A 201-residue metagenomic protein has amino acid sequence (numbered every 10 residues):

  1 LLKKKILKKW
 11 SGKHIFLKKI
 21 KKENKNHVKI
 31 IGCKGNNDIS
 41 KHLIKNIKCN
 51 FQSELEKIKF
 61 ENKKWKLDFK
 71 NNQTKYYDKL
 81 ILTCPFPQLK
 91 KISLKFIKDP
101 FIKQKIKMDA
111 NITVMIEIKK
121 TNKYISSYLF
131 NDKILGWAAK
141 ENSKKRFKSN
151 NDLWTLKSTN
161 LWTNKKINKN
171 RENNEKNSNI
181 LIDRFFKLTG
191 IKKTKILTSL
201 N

Functional and structural regions predicted by a protein language model:
L1-K18: N-terminal FAD cofactor-binding segment of flavoenzymes
K21-H42, K169-I180: Short beta-strand to alpha-helix junction loop
L43-N50, L188: A structural motif corresponding to the C-terminal end of an alpha-helix and its immediate exit/capping segment
F51-K66: A conserved short coil-to-beta-strand element within the FAD-binding core of flavoproteins
F69-N72: Glycine-centered tight beta-turn/hairpin loop motif at sheet-sheet or coil-to-beta transitions
T74-S126: Central helical "cap/lid" subdomain
M115-R171, E175-L188: Active-site substrate-recognition segment that forms the wall of the catalytic cavity or substrate channel
I182-N201: Flavin (FAD/FMN) cofactor-binding core of flavoprotein oxidoreductases
